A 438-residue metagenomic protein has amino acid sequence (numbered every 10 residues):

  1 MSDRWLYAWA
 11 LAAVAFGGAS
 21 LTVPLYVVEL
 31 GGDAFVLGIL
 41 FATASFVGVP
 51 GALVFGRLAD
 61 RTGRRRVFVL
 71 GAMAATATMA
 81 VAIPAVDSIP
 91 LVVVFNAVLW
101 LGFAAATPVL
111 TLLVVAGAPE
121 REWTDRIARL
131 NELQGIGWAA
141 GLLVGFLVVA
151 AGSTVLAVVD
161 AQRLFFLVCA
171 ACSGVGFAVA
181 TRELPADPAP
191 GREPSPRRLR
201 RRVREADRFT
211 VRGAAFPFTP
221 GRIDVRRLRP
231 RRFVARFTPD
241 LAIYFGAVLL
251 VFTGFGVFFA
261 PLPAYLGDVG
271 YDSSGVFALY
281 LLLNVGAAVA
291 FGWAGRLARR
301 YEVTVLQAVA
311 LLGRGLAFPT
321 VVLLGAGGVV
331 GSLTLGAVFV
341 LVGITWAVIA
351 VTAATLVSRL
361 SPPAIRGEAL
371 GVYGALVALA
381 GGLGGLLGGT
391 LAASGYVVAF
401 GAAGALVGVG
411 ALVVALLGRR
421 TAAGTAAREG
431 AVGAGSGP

Functional and structural regions predicted by a protein language model:
M1-F46, D240-Y280: Helix-loop boundary and gating motifs at the non-cytosolic
A10, P90-A106, L249, L333-V348: Hydrophobic core of transmembrane alpha-helices in multi-pass small-molecule transporters, especially MFS/SLC-type
G51-R64, A290-V303: Helix-to-loop junctions at the C-terminal end of transmembrane segments in multipass secondary transporters
V67-A82, V305-T320: Structural signature of the two symmetry-related core transmembrane helices
A105-P119, V348-S361: Intracellular juxtamembrane helix-capping segments at the cytosolic ends of symmetry-related transmembrane helices
W138, A364-S394: A late C-terminal transmembrane helix in Major Facilitator Superfamily
G145, V149, A170-S195, R204-F218 (+1 more regions): C-terminal membrane-cytosol helix-exit motif in multi-pass small-molecule transporters
V149-A171, T390-G408: A membrane-interface helix-boundary motif in multi-pass transporters
